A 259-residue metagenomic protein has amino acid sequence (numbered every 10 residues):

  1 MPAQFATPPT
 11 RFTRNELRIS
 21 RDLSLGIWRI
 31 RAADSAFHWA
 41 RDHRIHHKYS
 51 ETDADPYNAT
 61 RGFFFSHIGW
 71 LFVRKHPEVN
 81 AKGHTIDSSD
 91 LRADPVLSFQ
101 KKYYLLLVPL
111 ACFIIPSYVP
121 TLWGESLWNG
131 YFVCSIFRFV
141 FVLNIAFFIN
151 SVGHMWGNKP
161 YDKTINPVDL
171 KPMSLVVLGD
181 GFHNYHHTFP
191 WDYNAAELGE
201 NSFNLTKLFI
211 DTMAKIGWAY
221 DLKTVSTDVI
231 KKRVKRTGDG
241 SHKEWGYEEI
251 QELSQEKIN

Functional and structural regions predicted by a protein language model:
M1-F147, D192-N259: Non-catalytic, topology-defining segments of multipass membrane proteins
H43-H47, H154, H183-H187: Histidine-centered divalent metal-coordination motifs
S88-P95, W156-F182, T188-F189: Active-site-proximal inter-transmembrane loops
F148-G153: Helix-to-loop junction signature of class
